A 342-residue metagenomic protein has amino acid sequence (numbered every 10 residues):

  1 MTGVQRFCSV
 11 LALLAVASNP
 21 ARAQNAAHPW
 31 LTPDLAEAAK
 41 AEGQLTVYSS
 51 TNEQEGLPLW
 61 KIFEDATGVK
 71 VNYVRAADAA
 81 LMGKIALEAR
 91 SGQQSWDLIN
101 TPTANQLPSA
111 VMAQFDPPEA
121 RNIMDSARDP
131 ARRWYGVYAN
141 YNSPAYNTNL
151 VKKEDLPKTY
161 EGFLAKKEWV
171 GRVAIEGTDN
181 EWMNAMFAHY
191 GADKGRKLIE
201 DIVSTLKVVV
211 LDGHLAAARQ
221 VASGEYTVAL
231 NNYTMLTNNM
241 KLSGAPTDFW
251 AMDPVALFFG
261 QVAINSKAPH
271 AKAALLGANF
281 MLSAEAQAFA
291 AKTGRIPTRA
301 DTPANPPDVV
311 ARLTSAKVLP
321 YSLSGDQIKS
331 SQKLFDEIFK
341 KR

Functional and structural regions predicted by a protein language model:
A21, E168-T178, M281-A304: Periplasmic-binding protein-like
A23-T46, E64-D65, A165-V170: Immediate post-signal peptide segment of exported/extracytoplasmic ligand-binding proteins
T46-W60, N72-A89, Q94-E225: Extracytoplasmic ligand-binding site segments that recognize negatively charged/polar headgroups
L59, L198-D201, P269-M281, F289-K292: Short amphipathic alpha-helical coupling segments at ligand-binding clamshell hinges and other catalytic/signaling
A104-S109, T227-P246: A ligand-binding cleft/hinge motif common to bilobed small-molecule-binding domains
D125-S126, N140, I199-S204, V208-L211 (+2 more regions): Periplasmic-binding protein-like
S143-L150, F187-H189, F258-H270, F289-A290: A bilobed periplasmic-binding-protein/Venus flytrap-type ligand-binding module shared by bacterial periplasmic
A286-R342: C-terminal capping/gating helix-and-loop segments adjacent to ligand/active sites or protein-protein/ligand interfaces
